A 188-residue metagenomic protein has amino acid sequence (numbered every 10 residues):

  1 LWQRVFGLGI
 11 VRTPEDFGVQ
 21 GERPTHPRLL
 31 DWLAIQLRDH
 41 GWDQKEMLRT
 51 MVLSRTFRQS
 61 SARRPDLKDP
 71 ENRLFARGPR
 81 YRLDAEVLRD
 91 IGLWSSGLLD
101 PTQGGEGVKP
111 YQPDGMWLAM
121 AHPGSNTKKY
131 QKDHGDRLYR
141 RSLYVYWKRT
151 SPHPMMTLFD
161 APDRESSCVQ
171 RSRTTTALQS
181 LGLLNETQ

Functional and structural regions predicted by a protein language model:
L1-Y139, M156, P162-T174, L184-T187: Primarily short, surface-exposed interaction patches in extracytoplasmic proteins
K148-L158: Active-site Gly/Thr loop motif
